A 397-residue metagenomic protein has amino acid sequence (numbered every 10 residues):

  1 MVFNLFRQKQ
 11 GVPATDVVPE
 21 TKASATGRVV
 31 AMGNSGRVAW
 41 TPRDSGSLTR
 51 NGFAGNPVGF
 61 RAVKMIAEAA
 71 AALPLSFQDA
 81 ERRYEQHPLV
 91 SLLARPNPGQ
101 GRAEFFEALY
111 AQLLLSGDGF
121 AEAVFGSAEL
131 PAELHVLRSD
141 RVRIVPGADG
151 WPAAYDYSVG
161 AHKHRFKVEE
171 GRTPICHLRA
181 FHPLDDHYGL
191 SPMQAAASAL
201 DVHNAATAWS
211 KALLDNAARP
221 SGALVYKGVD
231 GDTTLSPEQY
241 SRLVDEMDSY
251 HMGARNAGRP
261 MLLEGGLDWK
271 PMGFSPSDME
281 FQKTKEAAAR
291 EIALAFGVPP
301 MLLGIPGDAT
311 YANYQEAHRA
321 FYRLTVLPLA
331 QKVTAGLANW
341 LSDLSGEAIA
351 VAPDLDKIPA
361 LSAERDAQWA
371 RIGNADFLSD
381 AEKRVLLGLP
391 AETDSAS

Functional and structural regions predicted by a protein language model:
V2-F281, A287, E291, V298 (+3 more regions): Structured, contiguous alpha/beta core segments that scaffold functional sites
R259-L262, P300-T310, G336-L344: Short acidic alpha-helical/loop segments enriched in Asp/Glu that coordinate divalent cations
A289, L294-F296, V333, L337: Internal mixed-charge
G297-P306, S345-V351, A391-A396: Short, surface-exposed acidic
Y314-Q315: Small-residue-rich helix-loop
H318-V351: Long, compositionally biased
E347-A348, D354-D356, A360: Generic long, charged, amphipathic alpha-helical segments
Q368-N374: Short, amphipathic alpha-helical "recognition" segments used to contact nucleic acids or chromatin
